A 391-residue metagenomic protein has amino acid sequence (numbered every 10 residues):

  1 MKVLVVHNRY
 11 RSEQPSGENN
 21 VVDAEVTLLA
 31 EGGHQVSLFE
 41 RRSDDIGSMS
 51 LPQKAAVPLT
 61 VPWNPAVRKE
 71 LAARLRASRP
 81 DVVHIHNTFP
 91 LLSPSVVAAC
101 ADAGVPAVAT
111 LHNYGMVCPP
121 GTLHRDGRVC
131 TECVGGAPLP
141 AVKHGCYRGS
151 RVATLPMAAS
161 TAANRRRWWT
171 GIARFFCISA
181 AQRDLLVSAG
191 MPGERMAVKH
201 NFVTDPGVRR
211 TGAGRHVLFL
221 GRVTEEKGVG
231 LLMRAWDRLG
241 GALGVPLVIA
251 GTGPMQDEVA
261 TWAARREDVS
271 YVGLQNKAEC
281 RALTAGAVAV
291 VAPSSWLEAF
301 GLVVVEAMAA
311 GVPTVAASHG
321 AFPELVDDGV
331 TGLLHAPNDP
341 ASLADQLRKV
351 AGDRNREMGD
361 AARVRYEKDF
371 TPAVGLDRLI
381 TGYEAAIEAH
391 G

Functional and structural regions predicted by a protein language model:
N20, R215, F219-R238, P254-E258 (+2 more regions): A conserved mid-protein helix/loop that constitutes part of the nucleotide-sugar donor-binding site
L75, L274-Q275, A282-A287: Short alpha-helical donor nucleotide-sugar binding micro-motif in glycosyltransferases
D102, C130-R174, D184: Membrane-proximal helix-turn-helix segments that form the acceptor-binding/catalytic region of lipid-linked
A181, F202: Carbohydrate-associated surface elements
D257-A278: Nucleotide-activated donor-binding/catalytic signature segment of Leloir-type glycosyltransferases, i.e., the conserved
A285-A299, V312: Acidic donor-binding loop of glycosyltransferase active sites
D328-G329, L333-P340, K349-D353: Conserved acidic donor-binding segment of nucleotide-sugar-dependent glycosyltransferases
S342, R356-D369, G375-T381: A short, well-ordered alpha-helix in the C-terminal region of glycosyltransferases
